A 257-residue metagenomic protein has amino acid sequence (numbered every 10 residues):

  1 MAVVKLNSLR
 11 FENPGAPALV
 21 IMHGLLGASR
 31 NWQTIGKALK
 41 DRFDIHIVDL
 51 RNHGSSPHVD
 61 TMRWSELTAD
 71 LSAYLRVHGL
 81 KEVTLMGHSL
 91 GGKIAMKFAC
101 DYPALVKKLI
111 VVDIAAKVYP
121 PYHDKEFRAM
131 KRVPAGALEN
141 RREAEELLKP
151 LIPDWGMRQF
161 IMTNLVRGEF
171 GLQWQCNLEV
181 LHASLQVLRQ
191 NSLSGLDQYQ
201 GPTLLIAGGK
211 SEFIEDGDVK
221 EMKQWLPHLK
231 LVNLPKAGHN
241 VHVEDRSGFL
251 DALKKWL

Functional and structural regions predicted by a protein language model:
M1-V20, K40-F43, L80-K81, P227-H228 (+1 more regions): Alpha/beta-hydrolase fold catalytic core
L9, Q33-K40, H46-M86, L90 (+1 more regions): Active-site loop/oxyanion-hole signature of alpha/beta-hydrolase fold enzymes
G24-G27, S89: Active-site glycine-rich loops that stabilize anionic/oxyanionic intermediates across multiple enzyme folds
L26-T34: Serine-hydrolase catalytic-loop signature spanning alpha/beta hydrolases and amidase-signature enzymes
K97-D101, K107-E139: Flexible "cap/lid" loop of the alpha/beta hydrolase fold
P121, G136-Q190: Conserved alpha/beta-hydrolase catalytic His-Asp/Glu region
F170-W225, K230-N233: Conserved serine/cysteine hydrolase catalytic core
A237-R246, L250: Catalytic histidine-centered segment of alpha/beta-hydrolase-like enzymes
